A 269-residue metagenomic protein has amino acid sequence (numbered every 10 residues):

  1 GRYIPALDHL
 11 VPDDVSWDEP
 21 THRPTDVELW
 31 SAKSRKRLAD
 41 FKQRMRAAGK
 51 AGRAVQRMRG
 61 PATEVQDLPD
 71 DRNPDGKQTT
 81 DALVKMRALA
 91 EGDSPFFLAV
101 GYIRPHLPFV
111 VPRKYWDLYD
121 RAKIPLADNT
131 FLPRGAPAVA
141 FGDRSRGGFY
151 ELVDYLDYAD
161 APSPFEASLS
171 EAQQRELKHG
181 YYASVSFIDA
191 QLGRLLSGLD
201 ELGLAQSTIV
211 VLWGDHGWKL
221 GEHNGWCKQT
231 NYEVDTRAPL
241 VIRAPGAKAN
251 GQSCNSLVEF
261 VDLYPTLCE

Functional and structural regions predicted by a protein language model:
G1: His/Cys-centered metal/cofactor-coordination and adjacent catalytic loops
H9-T79, V84-S94, A99-S207, V211-L257: Active-site-proximal cap/lid insertion segments
F260, Y264: Zinc-coordinating Cys/His ligand positions in small cysteine/histidine-rich zinc-finger domains
C268-E269: Oxidoreductase and adenylate-handling cofactor-binding alpha/beta cores
